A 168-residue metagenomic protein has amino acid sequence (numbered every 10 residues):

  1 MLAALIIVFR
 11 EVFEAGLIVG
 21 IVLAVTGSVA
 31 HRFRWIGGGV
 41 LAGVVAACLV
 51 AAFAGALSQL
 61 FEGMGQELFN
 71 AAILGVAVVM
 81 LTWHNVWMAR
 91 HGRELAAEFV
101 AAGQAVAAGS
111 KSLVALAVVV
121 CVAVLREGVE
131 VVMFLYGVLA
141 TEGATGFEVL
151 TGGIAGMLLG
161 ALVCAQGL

Functional and structural regions predicted by a protein language model:
M1-L168: Multi-pass alpha-helical transmembrane bundle typical of ion/small-solute transporters and intramembrane aspartyl
